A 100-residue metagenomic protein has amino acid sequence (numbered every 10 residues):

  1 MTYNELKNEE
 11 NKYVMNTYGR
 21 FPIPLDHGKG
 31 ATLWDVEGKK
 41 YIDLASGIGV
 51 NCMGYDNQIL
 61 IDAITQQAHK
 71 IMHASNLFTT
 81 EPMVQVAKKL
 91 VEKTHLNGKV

Functional and structural regions predicted by a protein language model:
M1-K29, K89: Active-site-adjacent loop/helix segments that line or gate small-molecule/cofactor pockets in enzymes
N4-E5, D35-V36, I61-D62: Short, flexible segments with low predicted structural confidence
F21, G30-T32, G49, D56: Compositionally biased, intrinsically disordered low-complexity regions
I23-D43: Active-site and channel-lining beta-strand-loop segments that bind or position nucleotide-derived/phosphorylated
K40-V100: Glycine-rich loop-to-alpha-helix module at the N-terminal edge of alpha/beta enzyme cores
